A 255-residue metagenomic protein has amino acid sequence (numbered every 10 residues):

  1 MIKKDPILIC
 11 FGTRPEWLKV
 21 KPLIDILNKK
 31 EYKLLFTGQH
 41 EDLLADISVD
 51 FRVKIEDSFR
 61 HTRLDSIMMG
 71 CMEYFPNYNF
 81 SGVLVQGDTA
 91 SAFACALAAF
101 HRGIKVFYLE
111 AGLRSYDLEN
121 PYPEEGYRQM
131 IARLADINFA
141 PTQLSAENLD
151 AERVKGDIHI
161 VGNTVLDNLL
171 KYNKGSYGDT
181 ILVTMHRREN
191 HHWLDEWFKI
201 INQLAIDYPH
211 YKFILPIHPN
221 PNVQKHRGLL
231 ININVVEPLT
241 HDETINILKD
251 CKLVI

Functional and structural regions predicted by a protein language model:
P6-I7, F80-G82, T180, L253: Structural motif
L8-F11, L18-I26, L43, I47 (+1 more regions): Active-site and donor-binding regions of nucleotide-sugar-utilizing enzymes
I9, L34-F36, Y108, I160 (+2 more regions): Structural beta-sheet core signal
L23-Y32, Q203-Y208: A short, Lys/Arg-enriched amphipathic alpha-helix followed by its capping loop at the start of a domain
N28-S58: N-terminal glycine-rich anion-binding loop in soluble enzyme alpha/beta folds
T37-D42, S58, I131-H192: A nucleotide-sugar donor-handling region in carbohydrate enzymes
Q39-S48, S176-K252: Donor-nucleotide binding loops and adjacent catalytic segments primarily of GT-B fold Leloir glycosyltransferases
S58-R60, A111-S115, N163-V165, E237-D242: Short, acidic/turn-prone active-site loops that include or flank metal/cofactor- and phosphate-binding residues
